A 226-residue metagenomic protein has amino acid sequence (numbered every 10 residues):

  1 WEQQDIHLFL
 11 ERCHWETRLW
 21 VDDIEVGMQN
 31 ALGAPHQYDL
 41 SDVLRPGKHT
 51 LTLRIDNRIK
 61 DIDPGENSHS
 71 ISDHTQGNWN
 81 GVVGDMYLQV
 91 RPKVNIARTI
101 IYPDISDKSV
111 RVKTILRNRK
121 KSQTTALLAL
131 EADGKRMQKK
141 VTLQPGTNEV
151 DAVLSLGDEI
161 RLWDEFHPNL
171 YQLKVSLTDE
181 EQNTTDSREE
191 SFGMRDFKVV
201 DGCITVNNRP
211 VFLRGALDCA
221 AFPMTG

Functional and structural regions predicted by a protein language model:
W1-L10, H14-D22, G27-M28, Q89-I100 (+3 more regions): Active-site-adjacent substrate/metal-binding segments within catalytic domains of carbohydrate-active enzymes
W1-N95, R119-K120: Accessory beta-strand-rich segments of carbohydrate-active enzymes
R12, I55, L88, I101 (+4 more regions): Hydrophobic beta-strand positions in extracellular immunoglobulin-like domains
V21, S109-L143, N148-A152: Beta-strand-rich binding/interaction modules
H36-D42, N148-D158: Exposed aromatic-hydrophobic patches
T50-L53, H167-D179: Short, aromatic- and glycine-rich surface loops/edge beta-strands on solvent-exposed regions
V82, M137, T184-R188: Extracellular and select intracellular beta-sandwich modules with Ser/Thr-enriched, small-residue motifs on
V90-K121: Surface beta-strand/loop "capping" patches
